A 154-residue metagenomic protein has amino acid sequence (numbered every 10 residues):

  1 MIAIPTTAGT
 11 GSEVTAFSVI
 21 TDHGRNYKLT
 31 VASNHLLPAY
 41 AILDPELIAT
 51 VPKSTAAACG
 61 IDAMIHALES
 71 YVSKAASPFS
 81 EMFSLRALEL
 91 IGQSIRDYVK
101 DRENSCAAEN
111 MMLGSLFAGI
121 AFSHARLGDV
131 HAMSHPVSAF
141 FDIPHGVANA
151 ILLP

Functional and structural regions predicted by a protein language model:
M1-F17: Proline/glycine-rich low-complexity loops and linkers
I2, A8, A41, G128 (+1 more regions): Short conserved micro-motifs on helix faces and helix-strand junctions that flank and scaffold key functional residues
I2-I4, K53, M112, A139: Exposed boundary/loop context
T10-S12, I61, I120, D129 (+1 more regions): Gly/Ser/Thr-rich helix-start
T15-A125: Carboxylate- and glycine-rich phosphate/diphosphate-binding segment that chelates Mg2+/Mn2+
A125-P154: C-terminal catalytic subdomain
